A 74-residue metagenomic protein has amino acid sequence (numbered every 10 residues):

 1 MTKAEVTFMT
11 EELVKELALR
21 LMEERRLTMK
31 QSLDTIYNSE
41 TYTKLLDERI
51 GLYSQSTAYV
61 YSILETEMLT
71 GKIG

Functional and structural regions predicted by a protein language model:
M1-G74: C-terminal alpha-helical interaction appendages
